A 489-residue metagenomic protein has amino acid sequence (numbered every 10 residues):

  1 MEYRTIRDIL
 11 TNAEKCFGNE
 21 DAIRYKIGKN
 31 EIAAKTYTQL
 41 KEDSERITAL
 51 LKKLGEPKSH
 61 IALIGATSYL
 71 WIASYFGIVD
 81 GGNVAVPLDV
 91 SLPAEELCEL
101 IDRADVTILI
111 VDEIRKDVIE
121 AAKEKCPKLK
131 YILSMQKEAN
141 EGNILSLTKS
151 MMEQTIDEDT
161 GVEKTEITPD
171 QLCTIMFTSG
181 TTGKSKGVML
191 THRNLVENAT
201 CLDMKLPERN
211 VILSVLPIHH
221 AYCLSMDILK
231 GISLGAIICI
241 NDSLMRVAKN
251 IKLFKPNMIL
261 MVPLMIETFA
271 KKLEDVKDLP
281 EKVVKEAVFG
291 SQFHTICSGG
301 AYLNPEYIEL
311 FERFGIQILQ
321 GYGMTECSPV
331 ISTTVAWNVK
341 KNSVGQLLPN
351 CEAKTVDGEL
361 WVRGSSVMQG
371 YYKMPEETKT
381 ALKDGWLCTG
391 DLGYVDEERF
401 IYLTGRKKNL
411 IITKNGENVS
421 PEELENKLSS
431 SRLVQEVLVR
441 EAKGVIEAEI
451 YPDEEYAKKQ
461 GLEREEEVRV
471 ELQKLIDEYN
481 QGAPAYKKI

Functional and structural regions predicted by a protein language model:
G18-D21, S134, Q154-F177, K184 (+1 more regions): Conserved pre-ATP/AMP-binding loop-to-beta segment of ANL
I23-G55, S59-S68, I72-F76, P93-C98 (+1 more regions): Conserved AMP-binding/adenylate-forming core of the ANL superfamily
A34-T38, C173-A199: Conserved AMP-binding A3 loop
K41-R46, P169, V188-E208, V215: Conserved structural elements of the adenylate-forming
D80-S150, G444: Structural core segment of the AMP-binding/adenylate-forming
V196-V211, I218-V283: Conserved AMP-binding/adenylation subdomain of ANL enzymes
N257-M261, F269-V339, Q435: Gly/Ser/Thr-rich phosphate-binding loop
L347, K354, E359-T413, N418 (+1 more regions): Conserved ATP-binding/catalytic segment of the ANL
